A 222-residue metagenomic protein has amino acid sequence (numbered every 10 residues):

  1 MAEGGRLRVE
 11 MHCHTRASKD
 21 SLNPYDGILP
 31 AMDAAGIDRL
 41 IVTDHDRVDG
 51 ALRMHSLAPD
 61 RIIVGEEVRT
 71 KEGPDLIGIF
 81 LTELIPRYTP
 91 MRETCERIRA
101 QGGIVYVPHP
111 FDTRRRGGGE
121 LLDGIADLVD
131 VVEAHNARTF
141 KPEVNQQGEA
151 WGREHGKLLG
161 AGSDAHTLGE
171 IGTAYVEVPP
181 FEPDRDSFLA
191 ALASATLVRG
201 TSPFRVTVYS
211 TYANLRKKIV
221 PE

Functional and structural regions predicted by a protein language model:
M1-P30, D49-V64, T70-I85, E93-E96 (+1 more regions): Charged catalytic cores and adjacent phosphate/nucleic-acid-binding surfaces used for phosphate/nucleic-acid chemistry
L29-D46, G103-Y106: Divalent metal-dependent hydrolysis catalytic cores, especially in the metallo-beta-lactamase
Y88-R92, P108-H109: Ordered, amphipathic secondary-structure segments that act as subunit-interaction surfaces in large macromolecular
Q101-I104, H135: Short hydrophobic alpha-helical module
Y106-R114: Aromatic-lined carbohydrate-recognition surfaces of secreted/lumenal glycan-active proteins
